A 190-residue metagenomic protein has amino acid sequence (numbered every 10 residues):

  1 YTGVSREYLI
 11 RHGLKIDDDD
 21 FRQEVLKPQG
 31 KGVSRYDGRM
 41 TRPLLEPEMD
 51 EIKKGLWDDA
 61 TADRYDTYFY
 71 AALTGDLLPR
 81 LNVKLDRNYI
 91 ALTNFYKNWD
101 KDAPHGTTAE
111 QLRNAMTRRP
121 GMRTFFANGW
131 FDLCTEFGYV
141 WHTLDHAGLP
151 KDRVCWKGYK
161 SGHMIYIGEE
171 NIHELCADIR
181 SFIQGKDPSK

Functional and structural regions predicted by a protein language model:
Y1-S189: C-terminal subdomain of alpha/beta-hydrolase-fold enzymes, centered on the catalytic histidine and its supporting
